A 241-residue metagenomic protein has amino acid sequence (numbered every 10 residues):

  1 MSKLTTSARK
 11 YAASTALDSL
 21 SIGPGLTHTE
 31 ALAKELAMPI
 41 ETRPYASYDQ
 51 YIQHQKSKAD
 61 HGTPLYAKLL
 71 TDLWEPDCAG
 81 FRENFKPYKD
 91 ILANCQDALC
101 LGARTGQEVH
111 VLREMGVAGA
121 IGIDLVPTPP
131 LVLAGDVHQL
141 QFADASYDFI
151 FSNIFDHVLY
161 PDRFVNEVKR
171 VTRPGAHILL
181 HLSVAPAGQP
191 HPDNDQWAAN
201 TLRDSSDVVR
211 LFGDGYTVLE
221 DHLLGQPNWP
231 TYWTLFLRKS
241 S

Functional and structural regions predicted by a protein language model:
G25-H28, E35-I91: Class I SAM-dependent methyltransferase Rossmann-like catalytic core, especially the SAM/SAH-binding loop
D97-Q139: Class I SAM-dependent methyltransferase SAM/SAH-binding core
H138-I150: A short acidic, Gly/Pro-enriched loop at the edge of an enzyme's catalytic core that lines a small-molecule cofactor
D148-P161: A short SAM/SAH-binding and catalytic strip from SAM-dependent methyltransferases
D162-H177: A short glycine-rich, Lys/Arg-flanked "PGG" loop and its adjoining helix->strand segment in the class I
G175-A185: Conserved beta-strand signature within the Rossmann-like core of class I S-adenosyl-L-methionine
H191-E220: Conserved Class I S-adenosyl-L-methionine
D214-S241: Core SAM-dependent methyltransferase catalytic element
